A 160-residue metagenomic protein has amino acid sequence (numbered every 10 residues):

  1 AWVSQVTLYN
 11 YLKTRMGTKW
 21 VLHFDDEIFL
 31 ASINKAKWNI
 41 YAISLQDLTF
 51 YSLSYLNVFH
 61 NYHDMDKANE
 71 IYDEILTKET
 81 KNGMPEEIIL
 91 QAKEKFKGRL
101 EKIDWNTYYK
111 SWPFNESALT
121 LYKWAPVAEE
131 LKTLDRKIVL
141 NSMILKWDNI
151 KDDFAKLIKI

Functional and structural regions predicted by a protein language model:
W2-Q5, N10-K19, N69-L145: Polybasic, proline/glycine-rich intrinsically disordered low-complexity segments
V6, N10, I43-S54, E70 (+1 more regions): Generic structural signal for well-ordered, non-membrane alpha-helices
T14-Y62: N-terminal interaction modules that seed assembly of large macromolecular complexes
F59-H63, N82-P85: Short coil/loop linkers at secondary-structure junctions
Y62-E70: Short, glycine/acidic-rich hinge or "gate" loops at secondary-structure transitions that mediate conformational
M143-I160: Glycine-rich, aromatic-bearing surface loops/beta-hairpins
